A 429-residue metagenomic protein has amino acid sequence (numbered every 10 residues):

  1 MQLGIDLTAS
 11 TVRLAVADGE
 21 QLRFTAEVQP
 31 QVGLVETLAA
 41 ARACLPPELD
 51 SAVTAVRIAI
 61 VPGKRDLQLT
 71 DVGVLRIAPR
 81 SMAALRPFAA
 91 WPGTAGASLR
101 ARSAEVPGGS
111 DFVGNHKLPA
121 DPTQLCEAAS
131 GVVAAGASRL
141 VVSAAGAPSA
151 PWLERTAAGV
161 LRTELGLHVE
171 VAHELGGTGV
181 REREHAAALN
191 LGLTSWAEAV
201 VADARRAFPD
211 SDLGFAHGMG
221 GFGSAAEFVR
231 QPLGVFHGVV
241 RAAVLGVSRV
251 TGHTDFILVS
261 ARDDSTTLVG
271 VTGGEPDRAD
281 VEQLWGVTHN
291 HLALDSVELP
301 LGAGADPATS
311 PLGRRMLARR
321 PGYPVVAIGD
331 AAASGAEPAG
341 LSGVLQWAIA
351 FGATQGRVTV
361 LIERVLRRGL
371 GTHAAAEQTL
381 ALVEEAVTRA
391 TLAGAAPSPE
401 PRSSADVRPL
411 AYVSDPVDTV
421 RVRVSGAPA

Functional and structural regions predicted by a protein language model:
M1-A429: N-terminally biased helix-coil "hinge/interface" segments that flank
